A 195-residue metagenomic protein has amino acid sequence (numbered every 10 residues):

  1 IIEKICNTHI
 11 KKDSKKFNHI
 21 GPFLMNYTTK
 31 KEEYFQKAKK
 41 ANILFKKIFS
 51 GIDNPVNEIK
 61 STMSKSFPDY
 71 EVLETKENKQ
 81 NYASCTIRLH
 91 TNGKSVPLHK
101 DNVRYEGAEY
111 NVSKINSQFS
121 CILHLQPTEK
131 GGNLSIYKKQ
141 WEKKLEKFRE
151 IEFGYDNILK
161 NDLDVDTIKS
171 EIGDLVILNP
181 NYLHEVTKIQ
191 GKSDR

Functional and structural regions predicted by a protein language model:
I1-N57, S61: N-terminal auxiliary "cap/dimerization" subdomain that precedes the catalytic jelly-roll/cupin core of mononuclear
I2-K4, C121-H124, D194-R195: Short, Φ-rich (hydrophobic/aromatic) sequence segments
G51, S66-V72, I168-E171, I177-L178: Localized chelating/binding microdomains that coordinate divalent metal ions or stabilize phosphate-bearing
N54-D101: Hydrophobic, aromatic-enriched interface-forming segments
C85, S117-F119, D174: Residue-level detector of short, conserved catalytic/binding motifs and their immediate flanks
N92-T167: Catalytic core of non-heme Fe(II) oxygenases with the double-stranded beta-helix
F148-R195: Catalytic core of Fe(II)/2-oxoglutarate
